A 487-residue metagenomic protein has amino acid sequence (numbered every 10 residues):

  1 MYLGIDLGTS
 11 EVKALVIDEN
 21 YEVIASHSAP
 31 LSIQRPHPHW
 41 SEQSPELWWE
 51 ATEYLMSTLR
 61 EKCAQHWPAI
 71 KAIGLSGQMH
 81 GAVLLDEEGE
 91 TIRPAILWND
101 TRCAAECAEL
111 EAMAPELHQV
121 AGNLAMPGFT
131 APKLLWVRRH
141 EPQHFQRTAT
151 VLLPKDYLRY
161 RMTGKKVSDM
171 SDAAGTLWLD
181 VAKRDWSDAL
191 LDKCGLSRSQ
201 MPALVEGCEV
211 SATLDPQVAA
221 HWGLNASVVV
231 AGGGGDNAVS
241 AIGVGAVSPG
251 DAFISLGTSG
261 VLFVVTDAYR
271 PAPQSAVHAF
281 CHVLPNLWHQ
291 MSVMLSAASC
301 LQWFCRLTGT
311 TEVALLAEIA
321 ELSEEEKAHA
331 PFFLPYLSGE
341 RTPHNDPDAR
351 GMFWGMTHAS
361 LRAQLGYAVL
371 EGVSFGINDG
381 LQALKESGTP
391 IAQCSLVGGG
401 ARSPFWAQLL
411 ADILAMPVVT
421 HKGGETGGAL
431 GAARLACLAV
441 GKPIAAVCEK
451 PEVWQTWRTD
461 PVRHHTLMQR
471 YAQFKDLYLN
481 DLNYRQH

Functional and structural regions predicted by a protein language model:
M1-R93, Q119, R147, A219-A220 (+5 more regions): N-terminal glycine/serine-rich phosphate-binding loop of ATP-dependent small-molecule kinases, especially carbohydrate
L3-G4, A104, E111-F129, L135-V167 (+3 more regions): Active-site core segments that coordinate phosphate-bearing ligands/cofactors across diverse enzyme families
A29, Q34, I96-C103, A173 (+2 more regions): Short, acidic/turn-prone active-site loops that include or flank metal/cofactor- and phosphate-binding residues
S44, D100, D236: Short, conserved phosphate/pyrophosphate- and ester-handling motifs at nucleotide-, phospho-/glycolipid
K62-W98, N123-G128, R159-D180, A203-E206 (+1 more regions): Short beta-strand-loop/turn "lid" adjacent to the catalytic site in phosphate-handling enzymes
A64-W67, S76, F145, R198 (+2 more regions): Alpha-helix termination/capping residues and helix-transition junctions
C194-E206: A conserved helix-loop-beta module that forms one wall/lid of the active-site cleft in ATP-utilizing catalytic domains
